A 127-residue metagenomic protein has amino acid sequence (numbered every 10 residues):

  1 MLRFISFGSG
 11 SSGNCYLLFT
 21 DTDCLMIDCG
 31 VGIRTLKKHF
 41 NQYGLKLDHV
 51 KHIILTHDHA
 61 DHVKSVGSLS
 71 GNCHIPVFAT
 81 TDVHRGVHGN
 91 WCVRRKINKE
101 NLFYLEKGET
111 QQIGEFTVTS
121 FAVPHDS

Functional and structural regions predicted by a protein language model:
M1-Y43: Conserved beta-strand hairpin/beta-sheet module of binuclear metal-dependent hydrolase folds, prominently
R3-S6, G30-G32, I53-T56, S120-V123: Short, flexible loop segments at the rims of nucleotide/cofactor-binding pockets, characterized by
G8, L17, G44, G67 (+2 more regions): Short secondary-structure boundary/capping segments
S9-S12, V31-I33, H59-A60, L69 (+1 more regions): Short beta->alpha connector loops
L18, D28, H57, V77 (+2 more regions): Divalent metal-coordination and catalytic microenvironments
I33-T80: Active-site metal-binding motif and surrounding structural segment of the metallo-beta-lactamase
T81-S127: Metallo-beta-lactamase
